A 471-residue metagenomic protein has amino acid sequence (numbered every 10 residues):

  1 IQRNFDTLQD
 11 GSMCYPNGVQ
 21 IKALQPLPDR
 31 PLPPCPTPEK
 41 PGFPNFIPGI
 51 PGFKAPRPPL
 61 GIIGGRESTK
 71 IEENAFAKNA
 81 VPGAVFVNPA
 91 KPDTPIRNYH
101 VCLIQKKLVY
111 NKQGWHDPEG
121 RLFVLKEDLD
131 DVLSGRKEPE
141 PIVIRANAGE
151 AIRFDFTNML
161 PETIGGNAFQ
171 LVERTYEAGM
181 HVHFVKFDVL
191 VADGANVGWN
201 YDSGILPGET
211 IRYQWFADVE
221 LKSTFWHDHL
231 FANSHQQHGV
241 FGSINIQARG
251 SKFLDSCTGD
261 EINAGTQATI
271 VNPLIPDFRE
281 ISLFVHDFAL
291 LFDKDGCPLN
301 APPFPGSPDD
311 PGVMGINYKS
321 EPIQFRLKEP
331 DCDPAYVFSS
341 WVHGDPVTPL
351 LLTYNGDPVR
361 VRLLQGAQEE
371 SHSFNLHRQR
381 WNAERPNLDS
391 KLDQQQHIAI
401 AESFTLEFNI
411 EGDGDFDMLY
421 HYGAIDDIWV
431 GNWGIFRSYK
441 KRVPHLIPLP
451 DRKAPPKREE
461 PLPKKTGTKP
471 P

Functional and structural regions predicted by a protein language model:
I1-G204, T210, P298-L363, G434-P471: N-terminal, post-signal-peptide metal-ligating segments of extracellular/periplasmic oxidoreductases, dominated by
I142, E209-W215, P349, Q394-Q396 (+1 more regions): Short strand-edge motifs at loop-to-beta-strand transitions and within beta-strands of extracellular beta-rich domains
T157-M159, H229-F231, L364-G366, G423-D427: Beta-strand-rich extracellular modules
Q170-F184, D188-V189, G198-V271: Long, hydrophobic, well-ordered secondary-structure blocks that form the structural core and pocket-lining surfaces
Y176-G179, F231-V240, D415-P444: Terminal connector regions
F216-L221, N409-M418: Short, surface-exposed loop/turn segments at beta-strand-coil junctions that are enriched for proline with nearby
C257-C297, D451-P471: Compositionally biased low-complexity segments at domain edges in trafficked proteins and select soluble regulators
A367-E370, F374-L392, I425-I428, R437-R442: Active/binding-pocket-proximal capping segment
